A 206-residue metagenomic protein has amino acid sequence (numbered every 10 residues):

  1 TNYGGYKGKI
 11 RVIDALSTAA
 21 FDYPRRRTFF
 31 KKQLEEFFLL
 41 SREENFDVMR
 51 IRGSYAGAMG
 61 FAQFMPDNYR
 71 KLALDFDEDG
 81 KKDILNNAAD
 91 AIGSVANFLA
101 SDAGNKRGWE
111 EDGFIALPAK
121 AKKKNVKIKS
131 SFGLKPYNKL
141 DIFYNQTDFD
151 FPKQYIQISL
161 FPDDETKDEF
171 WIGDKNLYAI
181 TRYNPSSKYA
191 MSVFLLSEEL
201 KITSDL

Functional and structural regions predicted by a protein language model:
T1-G4, F37-R42, V95-N97: Short, functionally critical alpha-helical segments immediately adjacent to catalytic or ligand/cofactor-binding
T1-R11, F21-R27, E43-M49, Q63 (+2 more regions): Secretory-pathway/luminal and periplasmic proteins that interact with or process carbohydrate-rich
N2, T18-T28, I51-A58, D77-N86 (+2 more regions): Second-shell loop/turn segments in exported
R11, A15, F29-E36, G60 (+4 more regions): Extracytoplasmic/secreted proteins, especially bacterial periplasmic and envelope-associated proteins
A19-A20, S41, L72, L99-D102 (+1 more regions): Generic structural signal for hydrophobic core residues of well-folded globular domains
F29, Q33, E43, Y55: Catalytic cores of secreted/periplasmic lytic hydrolases that degrade extracellular macromolecules
V48, Y55-E165: Flexible, glycine-rich surface segments
Q146, K153-L206: C-terminal functional modules
